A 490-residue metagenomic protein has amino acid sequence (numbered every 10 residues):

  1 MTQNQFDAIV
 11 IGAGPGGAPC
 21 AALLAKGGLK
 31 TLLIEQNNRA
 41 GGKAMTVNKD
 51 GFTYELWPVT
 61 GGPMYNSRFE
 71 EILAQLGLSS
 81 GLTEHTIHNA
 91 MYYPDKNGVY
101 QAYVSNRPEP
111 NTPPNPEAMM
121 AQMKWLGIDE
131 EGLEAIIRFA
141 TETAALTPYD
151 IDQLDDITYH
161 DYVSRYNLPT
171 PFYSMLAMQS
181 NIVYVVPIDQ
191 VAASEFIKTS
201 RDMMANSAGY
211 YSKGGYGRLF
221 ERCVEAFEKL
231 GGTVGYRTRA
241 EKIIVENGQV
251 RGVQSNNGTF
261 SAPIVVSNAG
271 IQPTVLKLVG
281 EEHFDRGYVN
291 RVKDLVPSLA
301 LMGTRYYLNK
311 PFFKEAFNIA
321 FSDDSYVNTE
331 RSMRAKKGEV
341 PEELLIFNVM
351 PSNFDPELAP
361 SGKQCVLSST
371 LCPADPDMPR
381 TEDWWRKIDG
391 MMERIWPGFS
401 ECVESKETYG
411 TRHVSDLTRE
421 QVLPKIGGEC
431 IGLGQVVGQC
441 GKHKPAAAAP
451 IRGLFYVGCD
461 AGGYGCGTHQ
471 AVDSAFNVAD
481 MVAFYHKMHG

Functional and structural regions predicted by a protein language model:
F6-L33: N-terminal Rossmann-like FAD-binding beta1-loop-alpha1 element of flavoenzymes
A25-K49: Glycine-rich FAD pyrophosphate-binding loop
F52-G132: Dinucleotide-binding Rossmann-like beta1-alpha1 core, especially the glycine-rich loop that anchors the ADP
K96-A193: Rossmann-like flavin
M175-V183, G398-Y464: A glycine-rich dinucleotide-binding beta-alpha-beta segment and adjacent secondary-structure elements that constitute
T199-V250, S255-N256: Helical element adjacent to the flavin cofactor pocket in flavoenzyme catalytic cores
E241-A359: Mid-domain catalytic core of redox enzymes that form a hydrophobic substrate pocket/lid adjacent to a catalytic redox
L308-D416: C-terminal segments that line or cap access tunnels to active or ligand-binding sites in enzymes and enzyme-associated
